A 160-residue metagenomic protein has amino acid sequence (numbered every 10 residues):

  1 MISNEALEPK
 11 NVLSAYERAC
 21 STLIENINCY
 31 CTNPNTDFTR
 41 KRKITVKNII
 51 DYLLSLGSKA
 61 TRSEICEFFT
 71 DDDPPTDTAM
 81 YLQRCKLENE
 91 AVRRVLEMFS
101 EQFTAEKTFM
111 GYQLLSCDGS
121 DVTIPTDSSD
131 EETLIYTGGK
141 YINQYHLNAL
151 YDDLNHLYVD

Functional and structural regions predicted by a protein language model:
M1-D160: Conserved, well-structured functional cores that handle cations and Mg-NTP chemistry
